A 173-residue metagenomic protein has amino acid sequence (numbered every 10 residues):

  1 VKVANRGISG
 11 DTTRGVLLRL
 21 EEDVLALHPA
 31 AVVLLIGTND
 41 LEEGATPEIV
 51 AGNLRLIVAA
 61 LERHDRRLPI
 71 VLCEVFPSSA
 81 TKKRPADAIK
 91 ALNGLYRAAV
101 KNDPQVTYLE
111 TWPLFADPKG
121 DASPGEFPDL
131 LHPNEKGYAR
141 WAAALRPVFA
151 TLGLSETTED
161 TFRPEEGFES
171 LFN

Functional and structural regions predicted by a protein language model:
V1-L56, R66, S79-G94, R163-N173: Conserved SGNH/GDSL esterase-like catalytic core that processes O-acyl groups on lipids and polysaccharides
G7-S9, E74, W112: Residues at the C-termini of beta-strands that transition into short coil/loop
V24, V58, R146-F149: Residue-level detector of secondary-structure transition/capping positions
A26-H28, H64-D65, N102, L152: Glycine-rich phosphate-binding loop signature in dinucleotide/nucleotide-binding domains
V33-L35, V71-E74: Short, conserved beta-strand edge motifs with alternating hydrophobic and charged residues
A51-C73, A91-V106: Charged, glycine-enriched surface loops/patches that mediate electrostatic binding to polyanionic ligands
P77-N173: Catalytic His-Asp segment of secreted/periplasmic serine-dependent ester chemistry enzymes
